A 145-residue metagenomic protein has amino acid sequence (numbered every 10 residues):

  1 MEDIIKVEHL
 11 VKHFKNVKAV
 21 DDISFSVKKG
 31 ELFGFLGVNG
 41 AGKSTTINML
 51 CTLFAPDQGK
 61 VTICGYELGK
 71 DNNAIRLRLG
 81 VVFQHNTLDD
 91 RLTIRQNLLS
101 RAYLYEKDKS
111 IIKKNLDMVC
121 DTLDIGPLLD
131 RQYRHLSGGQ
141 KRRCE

Functional and structural regions predicted by a protein language model:
G34, N48, R143-E145: ABC ATPase nucleotide-binding domain "signature" region
V38-G42: Walker A (P-loop) phosphate-binding loop of ABC-type ATPase nucleotide-binding domains
C51: Helix-to-loop junction immediately C-terminal to a conserved catalytic motif
G59-K70, I75: Conserved ABC transporter NBD signature motif
R76-L77, R91-L99: Short coil-to-helix segment of the ABC ATPase nucleotide-binding domain corresponding to the Q-loop/switch region
R91, Q132-L136: Conserved ABC ATPase signature
L99, Y103, S110-L128: Conserved ABC ATPase "signature" region
